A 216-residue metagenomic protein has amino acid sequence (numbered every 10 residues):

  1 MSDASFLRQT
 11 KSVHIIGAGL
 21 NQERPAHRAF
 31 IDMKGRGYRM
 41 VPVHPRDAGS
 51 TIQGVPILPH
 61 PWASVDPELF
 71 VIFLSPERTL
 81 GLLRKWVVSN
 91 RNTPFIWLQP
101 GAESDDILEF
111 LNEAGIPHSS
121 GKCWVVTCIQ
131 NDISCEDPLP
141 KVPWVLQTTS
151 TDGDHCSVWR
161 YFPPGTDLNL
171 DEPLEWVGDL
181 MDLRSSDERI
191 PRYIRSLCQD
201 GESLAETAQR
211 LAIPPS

Functional and structural regions predicted by a protein language model:
M1-Q53, L58: Hydrophobic, well-ordered beta-alpha structural blocks that scaffold small-molecule cofactor pockets
S12, E68-L69, F95: Structural motif
I15, V71-I72, L98: Redox-cofactor binding/interface segments in oxidoreductases and associated redox assembly factors
P45-D47, A63, Q99-E103, K122-T127: Short, acidic/turn-prone active-site loops that include or flank metal/cofactor- and phosphate-binding residues
S50-L83: Glycine-rich, highly charged phosphate/nucleotide-binding loops
V87-A114: ADP-ribose/adenylate-binding Rossmann-like module
L108-S157: Short, glycine-/small-residue-rich phosphate/pyrophosphate-handling segment
P138-S203: Conserved anion/nucleotide-ligand pocket segment
